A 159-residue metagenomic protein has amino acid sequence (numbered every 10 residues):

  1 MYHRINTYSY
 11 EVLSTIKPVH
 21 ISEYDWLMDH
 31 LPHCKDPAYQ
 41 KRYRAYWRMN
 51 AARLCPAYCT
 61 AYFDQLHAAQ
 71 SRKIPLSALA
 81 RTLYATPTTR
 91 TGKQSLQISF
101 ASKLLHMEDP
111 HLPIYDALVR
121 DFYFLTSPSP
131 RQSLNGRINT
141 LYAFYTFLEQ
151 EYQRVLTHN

Functional and structural regions predicted by a protein language model:
M1-K93, D109-N159: An N-terminal alpha-helical hairpin/helix-loop-helix interaction module that forms a charged, gly/pro-flexible surface
K103: Cytochrome P450 catalytic-core helices
H106: Short, locally clustered residues in the helix-turn-helix/winged-helix DNA-binding domain
